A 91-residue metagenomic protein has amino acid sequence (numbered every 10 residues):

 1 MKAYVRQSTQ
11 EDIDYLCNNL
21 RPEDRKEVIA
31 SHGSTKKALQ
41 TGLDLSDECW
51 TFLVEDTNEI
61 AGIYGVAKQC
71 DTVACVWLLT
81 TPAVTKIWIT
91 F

Functional and structural regions predicted by a protein language model:
M1-K2, R25-S31: A short gly/proline-enriched turn/hairpin at secondary-structure junctions
K2, C49, V73: A residue-level signal for beta-strand positions that form part of recognition/binding surfaces within mature
K2-N18: A short beta-loop-alpha structural element at the N-terminal edge of CoA-dependent acyl/N-acetyltransferase catalytic
R21-P22: Residues that cap or delimit alpha-helices
V28-E48: Active-site rim helix/loop that mediates acceptor-substrate recognition in acyltransferases
D47-Y64: Conserved beta-hairpin
D71-F91: Acyl-donor binding region in acyl/amide transferases
